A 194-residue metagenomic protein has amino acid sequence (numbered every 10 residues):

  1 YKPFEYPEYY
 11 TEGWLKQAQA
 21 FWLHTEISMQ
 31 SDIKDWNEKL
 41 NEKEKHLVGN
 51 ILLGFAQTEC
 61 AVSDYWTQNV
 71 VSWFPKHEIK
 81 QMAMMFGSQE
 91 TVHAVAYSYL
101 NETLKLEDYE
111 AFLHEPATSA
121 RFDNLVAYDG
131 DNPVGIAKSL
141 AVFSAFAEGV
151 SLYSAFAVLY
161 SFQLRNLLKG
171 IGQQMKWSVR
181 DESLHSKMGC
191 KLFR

Functional and structural regions predicted by a protein language model:
Y1-R194: Non-heme di-metal
